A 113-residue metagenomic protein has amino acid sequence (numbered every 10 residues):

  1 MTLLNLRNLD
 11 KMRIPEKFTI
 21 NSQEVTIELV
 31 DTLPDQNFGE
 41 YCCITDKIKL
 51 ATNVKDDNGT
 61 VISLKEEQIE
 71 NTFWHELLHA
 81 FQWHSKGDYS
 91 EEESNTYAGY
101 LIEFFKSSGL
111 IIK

Functional and structural regions predicted by a protein language model:
M1-N8, M12, S107-K113: Short intrinsically disordered terminal tails
L4, K11-N21, E28-T60: Catalytic zinc-binding patch centered on the HExxH motif and its immediate surroundings that defines zinc-dependent
F38, F81-H84: Compositionally biased, intrinsically disordered low-complexity segments enriched in polar/proline residues
I48-T72, H84-D88: Short pre-active-site segment immediately N-terminal to the catalytic Zn-binding motif
W74, L78-Q82: Short active-site segment of divalent metal-dependent hydrolases/proteases that encodes the spacing between
S85-K113: Post-HExxH zinc-binding segment in Zn-dependent metallohydrolases
